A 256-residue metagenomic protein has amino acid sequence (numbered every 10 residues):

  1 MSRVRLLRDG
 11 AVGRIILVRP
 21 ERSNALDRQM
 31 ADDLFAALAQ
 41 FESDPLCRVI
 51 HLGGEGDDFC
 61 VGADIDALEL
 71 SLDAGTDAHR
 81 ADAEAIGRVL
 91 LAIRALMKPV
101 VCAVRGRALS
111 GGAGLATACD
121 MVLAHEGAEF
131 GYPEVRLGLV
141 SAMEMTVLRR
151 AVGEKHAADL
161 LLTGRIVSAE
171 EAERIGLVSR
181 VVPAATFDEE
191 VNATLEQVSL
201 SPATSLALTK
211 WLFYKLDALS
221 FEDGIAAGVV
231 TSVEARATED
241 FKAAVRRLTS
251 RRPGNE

Functional and structural regions predicted by a protein language model:
M1-E55, L91: Conserved CoA-thioester-binding segment of acyl-CoA-metabolizing enzymes
M1-G10, G164-E170, A185, E189 (+1 more regions): C-terminal alpha-helix plus adjacent terminal tail
I15, R19, L34, L52 (+5 more regions): Terminal peptide-recognition signature
A31, I65, I86, M145 (+4 more regions): A general structural signal for well-ordered alpha-helical segments in protein cores
A37, A85-L96: Catalytic-core regions built around general acid/base machinery
G54-V89, A108, S220: Glycine- (often His-adjacent) and acidic-residue-rich active-site loop that binds/positions the CoA thioester
L91-T204: Crotonase-fold acyl-CoA enzyme core
